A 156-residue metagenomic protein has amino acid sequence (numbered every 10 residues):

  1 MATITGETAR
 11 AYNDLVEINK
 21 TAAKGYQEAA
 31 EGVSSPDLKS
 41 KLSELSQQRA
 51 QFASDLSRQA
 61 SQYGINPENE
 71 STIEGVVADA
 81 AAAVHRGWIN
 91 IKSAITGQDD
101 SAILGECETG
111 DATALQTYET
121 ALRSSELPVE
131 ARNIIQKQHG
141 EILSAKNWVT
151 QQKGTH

Functional and structural regions predicted by a protein language model:
M1-A9, E31-S34, Y63-E70, K92-D99: Short, charged, low-complexity loops and linkers
M1-E17, Q151, T155: N-terminal/domain-start segments enriched in small and hydrophobic, helix-friendly residues, covering either
E7-L15, P36-D55, V76, D100-E106 (+1 more regions): Alpha-helical scaffold segments that form or flank carboxylate-/histidine-based iron centers
A11-E31, V76-L127, I134: Acidic/histidine-rich alpha-helical segments that form the ligand environment of transition-metal centers
A23, A53, S57-A60, W88 (+3 more regions): A structural signal for well-ordered alpha-helices, especially hydrophobic packing surfaces of coiled-coils
L38-A81, V149-H156: Conserved alpha-helical segments that form or flank metal/cofactor-binding pockets of metalloenzymes
G64, L127-P128: Surface-exposed helix-capping loop/turn segments at secondary-structure junctions
